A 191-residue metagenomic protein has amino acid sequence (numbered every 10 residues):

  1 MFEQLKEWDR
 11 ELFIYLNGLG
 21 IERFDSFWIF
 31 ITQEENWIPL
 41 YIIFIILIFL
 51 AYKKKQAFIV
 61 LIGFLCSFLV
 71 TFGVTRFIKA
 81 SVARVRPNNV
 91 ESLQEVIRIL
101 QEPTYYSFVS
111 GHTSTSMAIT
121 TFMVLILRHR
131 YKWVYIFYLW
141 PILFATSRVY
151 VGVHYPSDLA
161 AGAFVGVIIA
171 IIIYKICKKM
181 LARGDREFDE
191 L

Functional and structural regions predicted by a protein language model:
M1-L40, T75-P103: N-terminal transmembrane-helix/juxtamembrane module of multi-pass inner/ER membrane proteins
R23-F24, K54-I59, H129-V134: Membrane-helix interface segments
T32-Y52, H112: Hydrophobic alpha-helical transmembrane segments
P39-L40, C66, V70, V74 (+3 more regions): Hydrophobic alpha-helical transmembrane segments of multipass integral membrane proteins, especially permease/channel
I45-V74: Interfacial segments of alpha-helical transmembrane regions
F64-K79, W133-S147: Small-polar-interrupted transmembrane alpha-helices in polytopic inner-membrane proteins
V70, V74, I78, V82 (+1 more regions): Alpha-helical membrane-inserting segments
V96-L191: Membrane-embedded catalytic cores of phosphoryl/pyrophosphoryl-handling enzymes
